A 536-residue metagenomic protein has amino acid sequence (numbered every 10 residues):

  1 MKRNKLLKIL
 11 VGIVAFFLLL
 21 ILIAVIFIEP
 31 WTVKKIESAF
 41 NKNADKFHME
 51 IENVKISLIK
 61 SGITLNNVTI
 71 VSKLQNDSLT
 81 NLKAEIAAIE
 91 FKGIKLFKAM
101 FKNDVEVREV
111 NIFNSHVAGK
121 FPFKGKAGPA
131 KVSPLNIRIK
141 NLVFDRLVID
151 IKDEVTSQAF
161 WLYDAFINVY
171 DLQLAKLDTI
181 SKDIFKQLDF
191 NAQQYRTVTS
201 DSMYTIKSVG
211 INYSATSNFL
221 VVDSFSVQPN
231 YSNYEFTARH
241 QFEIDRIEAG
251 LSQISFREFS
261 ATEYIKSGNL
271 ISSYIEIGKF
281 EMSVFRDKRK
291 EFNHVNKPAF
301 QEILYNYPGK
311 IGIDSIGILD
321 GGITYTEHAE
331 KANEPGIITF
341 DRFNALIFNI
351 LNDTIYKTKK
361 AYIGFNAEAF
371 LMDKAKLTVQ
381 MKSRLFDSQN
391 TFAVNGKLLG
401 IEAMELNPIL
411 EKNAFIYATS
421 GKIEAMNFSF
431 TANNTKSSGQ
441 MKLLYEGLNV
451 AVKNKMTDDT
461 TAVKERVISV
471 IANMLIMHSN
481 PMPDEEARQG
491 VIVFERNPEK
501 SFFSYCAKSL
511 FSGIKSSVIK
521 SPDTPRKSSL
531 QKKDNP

Functional and structural regions predicted by a protein language model:
K2-A44, T156, D164: N-terminal type II signal-anchor transmembrane helix that functions as the membrane-insertion/stop-transfer segment
K2-I13, R384, K397, P408 (+1 more regions): Extended terminal
H48-K124, P129-Y163, Y170-F225, A238-D287 (+1 more regions): Flexible beta-edge/linker motif
N67-T69, K73, G125-G128, D189 (+4 more regions): Flexible, solvent-exposed coil segments and beta strand-coil junctions, predominantly the extracellular/periplasmic
S115, N230, F280, E446-L448: Structural signature of outer-membrane beta-barrel domains
K120, K124-G128, K290-N296, A414 (+1 more regions): Flexible, surface-exposed loop regions and adjacent strand-edge segments of Gram-negative outer-membrane beta-barrel
P122-K124, N233-T237, K288-K290, K331 (+1 more regions): Outer-membrane beta-barrel translocator domains and adjoining extracellular loop/strand segments of Gram-negative
A130-V148, K152, A261, K297-L444 (+2 more regions): Solvent-exposed beta-strand/coil patches in large extracellular/periplasmic or lumenal scaffold regions
